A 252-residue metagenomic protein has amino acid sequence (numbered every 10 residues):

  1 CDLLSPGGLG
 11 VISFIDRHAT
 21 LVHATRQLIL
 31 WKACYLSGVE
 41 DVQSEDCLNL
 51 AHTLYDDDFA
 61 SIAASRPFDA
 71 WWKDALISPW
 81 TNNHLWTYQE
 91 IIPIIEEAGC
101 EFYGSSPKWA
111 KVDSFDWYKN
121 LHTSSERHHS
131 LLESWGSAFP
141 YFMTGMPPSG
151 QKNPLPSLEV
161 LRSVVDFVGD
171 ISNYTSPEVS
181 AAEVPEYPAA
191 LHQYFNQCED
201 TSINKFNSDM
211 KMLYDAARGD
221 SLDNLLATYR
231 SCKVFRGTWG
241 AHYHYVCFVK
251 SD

Functional and structural regions predicted by a protein language model:
C1-L9: A short glycine-rich, Lys/Arg-flanked "PGG" loop and its adjoining helix->strand segment in the class I
L4, I29-A33, T123-S124: Short, low-complexity, polar/charged sequence segments that are solvent-exposed and flexible
L9-D57: Conserved class I S-adenosyl-L-methionine
A63-V249: Rossmann-like AdoMet/SAM-dependent catalytic core
